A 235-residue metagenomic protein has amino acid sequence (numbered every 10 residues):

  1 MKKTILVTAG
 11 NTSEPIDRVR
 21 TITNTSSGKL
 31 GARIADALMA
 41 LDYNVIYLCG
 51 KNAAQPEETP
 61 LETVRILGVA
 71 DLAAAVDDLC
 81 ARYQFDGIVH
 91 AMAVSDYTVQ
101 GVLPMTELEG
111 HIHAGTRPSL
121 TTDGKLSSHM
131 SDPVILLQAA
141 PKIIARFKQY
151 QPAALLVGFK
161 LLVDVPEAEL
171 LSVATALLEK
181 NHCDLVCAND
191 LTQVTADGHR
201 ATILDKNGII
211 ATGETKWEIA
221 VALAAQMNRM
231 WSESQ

Functional and structural regions predicted by a protein language model:
M1-Q235: A cross-family phosphate/adenosyl-ligand binding-site feature
